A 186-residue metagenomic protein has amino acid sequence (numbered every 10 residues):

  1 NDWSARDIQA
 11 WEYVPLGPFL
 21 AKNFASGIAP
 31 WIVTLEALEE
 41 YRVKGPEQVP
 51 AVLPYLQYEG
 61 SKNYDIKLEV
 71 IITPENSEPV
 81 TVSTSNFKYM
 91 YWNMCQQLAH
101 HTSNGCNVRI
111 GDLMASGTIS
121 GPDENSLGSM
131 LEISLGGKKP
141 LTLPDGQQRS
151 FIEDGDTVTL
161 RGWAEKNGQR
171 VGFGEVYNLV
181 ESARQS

Functional and structural regions predicted by a protein language model:
N1-R109, S120-S186: Catalytic-core "active-site belt" of small-molecule-metabolizing enzymes, emphasizing His/Asp/Glu-rich regions
G111-M114: Hydrophobic, well-ordered secondary-structure elements that form the walls of internal hydrophobic environments
G117: Aromatic-rich peripheral "rim/lid" segments of glycoside hydrolase catalytic domains that contact and position glycan
